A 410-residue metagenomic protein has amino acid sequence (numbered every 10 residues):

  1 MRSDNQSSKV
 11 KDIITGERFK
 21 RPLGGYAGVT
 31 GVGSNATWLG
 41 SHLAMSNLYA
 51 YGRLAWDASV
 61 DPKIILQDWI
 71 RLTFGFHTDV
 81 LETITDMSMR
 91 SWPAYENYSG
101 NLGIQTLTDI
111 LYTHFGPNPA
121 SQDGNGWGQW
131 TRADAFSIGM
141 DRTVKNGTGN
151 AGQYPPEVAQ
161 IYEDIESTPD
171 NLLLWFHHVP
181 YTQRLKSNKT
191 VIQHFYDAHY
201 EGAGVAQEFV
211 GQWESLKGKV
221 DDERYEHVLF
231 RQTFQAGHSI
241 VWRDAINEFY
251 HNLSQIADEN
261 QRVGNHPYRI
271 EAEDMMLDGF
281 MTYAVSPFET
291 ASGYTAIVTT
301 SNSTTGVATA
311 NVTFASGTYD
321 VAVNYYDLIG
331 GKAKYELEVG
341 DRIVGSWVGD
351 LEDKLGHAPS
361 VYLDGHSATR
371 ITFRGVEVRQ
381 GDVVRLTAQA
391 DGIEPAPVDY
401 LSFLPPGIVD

Functional and structural regions predicted by a protein language model:
M1: Active-site clefts of carbohydrate-active enzymes
N5-E271, Y283-E289, V298, G306: Catalytic domains of carbohydrate-active enzymes that cleave complex glycans
Q255-D410: Extracytoplasmic
